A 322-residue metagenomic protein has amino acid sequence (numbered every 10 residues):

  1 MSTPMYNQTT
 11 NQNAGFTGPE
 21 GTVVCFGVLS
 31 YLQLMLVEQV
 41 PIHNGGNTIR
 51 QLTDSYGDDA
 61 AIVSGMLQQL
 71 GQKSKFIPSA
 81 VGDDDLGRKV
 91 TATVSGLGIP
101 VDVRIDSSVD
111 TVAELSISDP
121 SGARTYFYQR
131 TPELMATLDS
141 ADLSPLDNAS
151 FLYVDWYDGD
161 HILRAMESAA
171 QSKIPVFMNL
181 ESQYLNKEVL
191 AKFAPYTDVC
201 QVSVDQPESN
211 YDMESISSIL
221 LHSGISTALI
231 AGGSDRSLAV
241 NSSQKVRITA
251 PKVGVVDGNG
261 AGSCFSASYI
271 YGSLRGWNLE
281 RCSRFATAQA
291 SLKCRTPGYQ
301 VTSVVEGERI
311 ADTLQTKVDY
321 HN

Functional and structural regions predicted by a protein language model:
M1-I77, D85, A92: Glycine-rich phosphate/adenosyl-contacting loop at the front of the ribokinase-like
S2-V24, M213-N322: Conserved phosphate-binding/catalytic region of the ribokinase-like
F16, E20, G45-R50, Q69-S150 (+1 more regions): Conserved N-terminal subdomain of the carbohydrate kinase-like
T22-V24, S150-F151, V199: Structural motif
D147, L163-V176: Glycosyltransferases and closely related glycan-assembly transferases that use nucleotide-activated donors
L152-D158, N179-E181: Catalytic beta/alpha-barrel core
A170-R247: Conserved phosphate/ATP/ADP-binding segment of small-molecule kinases
